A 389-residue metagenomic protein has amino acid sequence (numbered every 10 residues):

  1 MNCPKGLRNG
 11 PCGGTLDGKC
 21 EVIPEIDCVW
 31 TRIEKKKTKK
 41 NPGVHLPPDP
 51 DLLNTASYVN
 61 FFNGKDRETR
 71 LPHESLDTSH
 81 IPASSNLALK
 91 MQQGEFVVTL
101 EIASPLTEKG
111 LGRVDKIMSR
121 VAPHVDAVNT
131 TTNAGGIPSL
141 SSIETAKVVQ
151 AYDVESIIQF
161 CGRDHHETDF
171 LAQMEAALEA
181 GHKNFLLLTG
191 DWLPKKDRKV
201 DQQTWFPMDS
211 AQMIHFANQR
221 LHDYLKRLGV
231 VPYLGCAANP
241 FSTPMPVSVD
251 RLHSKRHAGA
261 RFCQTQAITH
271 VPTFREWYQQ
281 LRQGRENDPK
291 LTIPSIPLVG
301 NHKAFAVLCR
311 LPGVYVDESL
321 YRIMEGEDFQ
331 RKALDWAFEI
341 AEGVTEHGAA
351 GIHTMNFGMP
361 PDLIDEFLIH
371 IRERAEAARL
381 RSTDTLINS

Functional and structural regions predicted by a protein language model:
M1-G10, G14-H80, T385, S389: Iron-sulfur (Fe-S) cluster-binding modules
T55-A103, T107-E108, N218, H222-L228 (+1 more regions): N-terminal amphipathic alpha-helix/helix-capping segment at the start of soluble metabolic enzymes
L76-I81, G190, T204-L228, A237-S242 (+3 more regions): Active-site pocket-lining/capping segments in soluble small-molecule metabolic enzymes
V97-G112, S156-T168, P232-V247, Y321-D335: Active-site mouth loops of central-metabolism enzymes
V98-S104, D126-T130, S156-F160, F185-L187 (+5 more regions): Hydrophobic faces of well-ordered beta-strands that scaffold small-molecule active sites in alpha/beta enzyme cores
T107-V121, S142, T168-M174, P244-S254 (+1 more regions): Short, acidic/polar
K109-L111, G136-V148, H166-A172, W192-L225 (+3 more regions): Active-site-adjacent beta->alpha loops and helix N-cap segments on the catalytic face of soluble alpha/beta enzymes
G162-A180: Glycine-rich anion/phosphate-binding loops
